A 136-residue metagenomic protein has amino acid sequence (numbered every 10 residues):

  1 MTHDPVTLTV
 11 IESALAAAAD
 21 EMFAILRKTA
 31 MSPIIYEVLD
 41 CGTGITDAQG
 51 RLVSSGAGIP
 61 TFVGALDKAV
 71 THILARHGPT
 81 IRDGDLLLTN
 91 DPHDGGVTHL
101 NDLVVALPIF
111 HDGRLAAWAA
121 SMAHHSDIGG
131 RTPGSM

Functional and structural regions predicted by a protein language model:
T2-G56, P60-F62, D67: Long, charge-dense accessory insertions within large macromolecular proteins
V6, A57-G64, D94-N101, P133-G134: Alpha-helix capping and helix-loop boundary segments enriched in small/acidic/polar residues
A24-I25, T29, R51-V53, D67-P108: Conserved mixed alpha/beta core segments that line enzyme active sites in large multi-domain catalysts
I45, P108-I109: Hydrophobic beta-strand positions
I59, D91-G95, M122-D127: Acidic, glycine-rich active-site loops and adjacent beta-strand->loop/helix elements that engage anionic groups
P60-I73, S126-S135: A short, polar/charged loop-to-alpha-helix boundary motif
F110-M136: Mobile "lid/hinge" segments at catalytic clefts and subdomain interfaces of large enzymes
